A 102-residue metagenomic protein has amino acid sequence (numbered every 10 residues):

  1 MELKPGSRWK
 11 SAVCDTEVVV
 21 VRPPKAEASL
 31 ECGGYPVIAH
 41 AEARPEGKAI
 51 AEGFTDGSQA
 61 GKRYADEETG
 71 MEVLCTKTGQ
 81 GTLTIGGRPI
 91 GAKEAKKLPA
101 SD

Functional and structural regions predicted by a protein language model:
M1-D15: Long, hydrophobic N-terminal alpha-helical segment
E2-P5, G57-A60, K77-T78: A short, compositionally biased
A12, V21-P23, T78: Generalized protein targeting/export and membrane-interface segments
P24-D56, I90-K97: A low-complexity, Ser/Thr/Gly/Pro-enriched, surface-exposed linker/loop concept that marks segments flanking
P45-L74: Short hydrophobic interaction/assembly module
A65-L98: Short, compact, well-ordered microdomains
A100-D102: Short acidic DE-rich linear segments
